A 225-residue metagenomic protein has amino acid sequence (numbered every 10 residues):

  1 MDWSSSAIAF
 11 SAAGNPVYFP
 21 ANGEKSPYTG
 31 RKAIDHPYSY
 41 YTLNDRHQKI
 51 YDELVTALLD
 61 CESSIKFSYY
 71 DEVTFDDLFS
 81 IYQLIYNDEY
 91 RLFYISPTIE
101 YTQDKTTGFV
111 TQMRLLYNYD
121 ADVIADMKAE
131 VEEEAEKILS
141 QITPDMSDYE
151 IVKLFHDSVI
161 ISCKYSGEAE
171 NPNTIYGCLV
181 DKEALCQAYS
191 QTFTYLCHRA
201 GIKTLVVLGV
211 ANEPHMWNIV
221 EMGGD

Functional and structural regions predicted by a protein language model:
M1-M146: N-terminal accessory/pre-domain segments preceding catalytic cores
E53, V180-A184, V206-L208: Alpha-helix capping and helix-loop boundary segments enriched in small/acidic/polar residues
A121-D122, I161-S166, L185-C186, V210-P214: Solvent-exposed loop/turn segments at secondary-structure junctions within structured extracellular/periplasmic domains
V123-C178: Secondary-structure boundary elements
D148-I151, L185, Y189, F193: Hydrophobic (often cysteine-bearing) scaffold residues that line and stabilize catalytic clefts of nucleotide/cofactor
I175-Y189: A short, highly charged nucleic-acid-interacting micro-segment common to nuclease and nuclease-linked defense proteins
A188-D225: Hydrophobic/aromatic-rich core segments of domains that either
